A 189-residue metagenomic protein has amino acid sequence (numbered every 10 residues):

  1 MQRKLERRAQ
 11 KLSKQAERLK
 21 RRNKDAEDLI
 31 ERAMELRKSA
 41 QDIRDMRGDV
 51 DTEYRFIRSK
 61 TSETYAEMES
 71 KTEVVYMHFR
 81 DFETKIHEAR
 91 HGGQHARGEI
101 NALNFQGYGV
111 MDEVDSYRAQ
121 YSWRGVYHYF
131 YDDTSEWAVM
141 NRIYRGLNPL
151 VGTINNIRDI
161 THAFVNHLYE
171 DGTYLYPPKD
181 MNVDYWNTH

Functional and structural regions predicted by a protein language model:
M1-E53: A metal-dependent hydrolase signature that marks the N-terminal structural subdomain at the beginning of catalytic folds
M1-K20, E83, N101-A102, G109 (+2 more regions): Hydrophobic, gly/ala-rich membrane-insertion helices/peptides used by toxins and envelope proteins
E6, M34, T64, V75 (+1 more regions): Active-site or metal-binding loop neighborhoods of secreted/extracellular toxin and effector enzymes
K20-N23, R97, Y127, Y131: Long, hydrophobic, amphipathic alpha-helical segments used as structural scaffolds
T52-E73: Juxtacatalytic substrate-recognition/specificity segment
E69-I86: Short pre-active-site segment immediately N-terminal to the catalytic Zn-binding motif
R80-F82, E99, W123: Solvent-exposed loop/turn segments at secondary-structure junctions within structured extracellular/periplasmic domains
E83-A96: Active-site recognition of the HExxH zinc-binding catalytic motif
